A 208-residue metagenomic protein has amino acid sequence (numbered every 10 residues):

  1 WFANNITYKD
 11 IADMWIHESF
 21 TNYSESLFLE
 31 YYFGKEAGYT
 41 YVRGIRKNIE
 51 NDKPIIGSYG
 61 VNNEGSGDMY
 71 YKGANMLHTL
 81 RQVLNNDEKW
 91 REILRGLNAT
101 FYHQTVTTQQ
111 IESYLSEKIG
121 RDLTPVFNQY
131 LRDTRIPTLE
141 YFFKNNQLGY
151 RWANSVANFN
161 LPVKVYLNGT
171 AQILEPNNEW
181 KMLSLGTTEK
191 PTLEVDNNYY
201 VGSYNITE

Functional and structural regions predicted by a protein language model:
W1-I6: Substrate-binding cleft of carbohydrate-active enzyme catalytic domains
K9-A12, E36-G38, E92, V126-Q129: Surface-exposed patches in mature extracellular/periplasmic domains of secreted proteins
A12, P137-L139, L161: Structural beta-strand/beta-sheet cores of well-ordered domains, especially the beta-sheet scaffolds that support
A12-T79, V83, F101: Acidic/His/Gly-enriched intrinsically disordered linker/tail segments that often contain short helix/coil "MoRF-like"
S66-L148: Amphipathic alpha-helical substructures
L123-T124, F143-N197: Beta-strand-rich binding/interaction modules
N198-E208: Edge beta-strands of extracellular beta-sandwich domains
